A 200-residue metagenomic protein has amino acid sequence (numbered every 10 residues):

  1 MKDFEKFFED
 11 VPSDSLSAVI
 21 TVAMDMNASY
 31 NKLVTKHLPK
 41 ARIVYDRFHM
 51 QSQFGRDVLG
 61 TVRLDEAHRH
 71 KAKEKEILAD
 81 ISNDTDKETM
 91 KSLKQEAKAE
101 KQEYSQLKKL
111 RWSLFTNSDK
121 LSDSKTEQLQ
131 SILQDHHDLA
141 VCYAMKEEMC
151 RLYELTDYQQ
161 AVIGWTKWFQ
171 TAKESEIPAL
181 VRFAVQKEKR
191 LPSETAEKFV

Functional and structural regions predicted by a protein language model:
E5-K40, F48, S52, K71-V200: Acidic/histidine-rich catalytic cores and adjacent linkers of DNA breakage/strand-transfer/modification proteins
M50-K71: Short alpha-helix plus adjacent loop in nuclease-associated cores
